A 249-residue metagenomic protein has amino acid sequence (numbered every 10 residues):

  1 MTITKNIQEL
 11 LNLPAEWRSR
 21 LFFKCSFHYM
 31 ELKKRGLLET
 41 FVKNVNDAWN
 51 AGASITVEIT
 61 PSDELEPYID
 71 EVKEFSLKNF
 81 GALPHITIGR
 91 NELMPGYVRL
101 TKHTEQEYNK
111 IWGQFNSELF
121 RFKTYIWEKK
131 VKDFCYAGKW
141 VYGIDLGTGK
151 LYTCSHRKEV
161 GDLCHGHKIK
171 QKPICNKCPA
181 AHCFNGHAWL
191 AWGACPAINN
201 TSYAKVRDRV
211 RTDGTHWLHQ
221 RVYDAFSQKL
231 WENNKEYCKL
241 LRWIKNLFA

Functional and structural regions predicted by a protein language model:
M1-E74, L83-P84: Radical SAM/AdoMet-radical enzyme domain recognition
K5-L10, K33-K43, P61-D63, E92-T104 (+3 more regions): Hydrophobic transmembrane alpha-helix bundles
A15-R18, V42-D47, F75-K78, H103-Q106 (+3 more regions): Short, low-complexity, polar/charged sequence segments that are solvent-exposed and flexible
R20-F23, A48-A51, G81-H85, N109-W112 (+2 more regions): Glycine-rich loops and low-complexity Gly/Arg-rich segments that provide flexible linkers or classic glycine-based
F22-Y29, V45-T56, I111-N116, G143 (+1 more regions): A broadly tuned preference for mixed-charge, low-complexity surface segments
I59-D63, I88-R90, G186-W192: Acidic carboxylate-rich catalytic motifs and surrounding loops in phosphoryl-/glycosyl-chemistry enzymes
E66, D70-E71, L77-V160: A C-terminal junction/extension of Radical SAM enzymes
K150-A249: Flexible mid-to-C-terminal extensions adjoining Fe-S/redox cofactors in radical SAM and related proteins
